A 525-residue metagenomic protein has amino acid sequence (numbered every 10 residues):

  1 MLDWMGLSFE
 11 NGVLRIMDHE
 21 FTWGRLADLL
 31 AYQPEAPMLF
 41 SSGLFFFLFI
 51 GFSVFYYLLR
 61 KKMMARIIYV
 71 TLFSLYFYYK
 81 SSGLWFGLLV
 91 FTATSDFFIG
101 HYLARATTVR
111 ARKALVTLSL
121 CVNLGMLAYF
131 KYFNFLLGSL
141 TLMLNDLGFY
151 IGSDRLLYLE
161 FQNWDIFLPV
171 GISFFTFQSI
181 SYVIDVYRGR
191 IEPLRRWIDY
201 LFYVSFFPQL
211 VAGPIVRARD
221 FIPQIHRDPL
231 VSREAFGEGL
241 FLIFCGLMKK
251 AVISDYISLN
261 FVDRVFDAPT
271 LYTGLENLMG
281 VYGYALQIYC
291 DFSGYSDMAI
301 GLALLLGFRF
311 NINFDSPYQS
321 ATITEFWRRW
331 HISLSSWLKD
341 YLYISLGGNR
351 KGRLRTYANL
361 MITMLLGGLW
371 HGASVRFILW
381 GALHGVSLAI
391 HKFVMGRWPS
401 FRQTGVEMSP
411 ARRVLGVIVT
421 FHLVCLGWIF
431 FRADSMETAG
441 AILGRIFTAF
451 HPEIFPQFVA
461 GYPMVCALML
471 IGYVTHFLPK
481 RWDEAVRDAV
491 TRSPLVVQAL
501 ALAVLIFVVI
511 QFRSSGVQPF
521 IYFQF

Functional and structural regions predicted by a protein language model:
L2-K480, E484-Q524: Membrane-embedded transmembrane alpha-helical bundles that form the catalytic cores of multi-pass lipid-modifying
